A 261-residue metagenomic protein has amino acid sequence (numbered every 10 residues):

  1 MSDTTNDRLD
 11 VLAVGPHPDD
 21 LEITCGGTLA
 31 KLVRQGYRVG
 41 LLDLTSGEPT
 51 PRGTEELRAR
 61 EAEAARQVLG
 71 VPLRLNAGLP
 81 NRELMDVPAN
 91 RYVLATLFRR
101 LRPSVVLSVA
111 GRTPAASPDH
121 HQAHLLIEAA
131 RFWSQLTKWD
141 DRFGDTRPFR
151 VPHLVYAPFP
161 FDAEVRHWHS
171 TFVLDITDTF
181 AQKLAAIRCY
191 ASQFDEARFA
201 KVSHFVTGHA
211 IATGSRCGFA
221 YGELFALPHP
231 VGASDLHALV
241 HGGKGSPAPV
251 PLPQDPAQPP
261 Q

Functional and structural regions predicted by a protein language model:
M1-R102, A238-L239, G243-G245: Active-site rim/loop-helix segments in enzyme catalytic domains that contact anionic ligands
S2-L12, P88-Q261: Metal-dependent de-N-acetylase/amidase catalytic core
